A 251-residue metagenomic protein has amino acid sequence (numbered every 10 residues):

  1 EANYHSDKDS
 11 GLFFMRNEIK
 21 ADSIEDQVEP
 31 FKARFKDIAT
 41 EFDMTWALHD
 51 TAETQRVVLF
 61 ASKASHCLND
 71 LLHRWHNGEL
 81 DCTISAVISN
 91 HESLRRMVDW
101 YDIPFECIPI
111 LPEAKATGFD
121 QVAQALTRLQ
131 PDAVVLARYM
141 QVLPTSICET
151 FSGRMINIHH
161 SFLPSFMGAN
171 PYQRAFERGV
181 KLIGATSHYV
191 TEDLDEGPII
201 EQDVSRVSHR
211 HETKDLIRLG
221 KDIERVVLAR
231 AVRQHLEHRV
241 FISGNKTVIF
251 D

Functional and structural regions predicted by a protein language model:
E1-E53: A conserved regulatory-domain signal marking ACT and ACT-like small-molecule sensing domains and adjacent regulatory
T45, T83, P104-E106, R154: Conserved beta-strand segments of alpha/beta enzyme cores
V57-H66: Short, glycine-rich nucleotide/cofactor-binding loops
H66-N77: Histidine-anchored nucleotide/phosphate-binding helix
C82-S93: Short internal beta-strands
H91, P112-D120, L129-D251: Donor/substrate-binding cores of folate-linked one-carbon enzymes
M97-V98, D102-P112: Conserved nucleotide-sugar phosphate-binding/catalytic loop shared by glycosyltransferases and other
